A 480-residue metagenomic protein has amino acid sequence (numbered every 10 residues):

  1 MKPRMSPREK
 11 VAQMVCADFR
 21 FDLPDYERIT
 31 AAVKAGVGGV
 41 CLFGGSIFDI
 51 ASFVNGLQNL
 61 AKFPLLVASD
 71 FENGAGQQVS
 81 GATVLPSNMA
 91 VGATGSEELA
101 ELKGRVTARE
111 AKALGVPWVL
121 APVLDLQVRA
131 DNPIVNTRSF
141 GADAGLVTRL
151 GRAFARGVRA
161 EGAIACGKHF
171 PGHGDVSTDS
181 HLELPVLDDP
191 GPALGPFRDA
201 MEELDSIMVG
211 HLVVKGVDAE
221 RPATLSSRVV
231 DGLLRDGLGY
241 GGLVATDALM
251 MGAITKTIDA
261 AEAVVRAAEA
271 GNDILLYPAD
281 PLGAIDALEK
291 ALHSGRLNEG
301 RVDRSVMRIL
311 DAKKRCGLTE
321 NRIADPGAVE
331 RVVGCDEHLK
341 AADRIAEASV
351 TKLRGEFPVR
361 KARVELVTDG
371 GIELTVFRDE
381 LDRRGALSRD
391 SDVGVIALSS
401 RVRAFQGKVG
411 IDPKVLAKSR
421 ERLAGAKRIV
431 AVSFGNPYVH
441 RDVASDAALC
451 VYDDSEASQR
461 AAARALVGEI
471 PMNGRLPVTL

Functional and structural regions predicted by a protein language model:
M1-G36, D236-G237, K256-L480: Preference for extracellular/luminal or secreted protein segments
S6, A31, V40, G45-L65 (+4 more regions): Second-shell residues forming the walls of enzyme active-site clefts
R8, V79-A82, L120-R129, F170-G174 (+1 more regions): Flexible hinge/switch segments at interdomain interfaces of large molecular machines
Q13-P24, N88-L102, H181-P192, M250-I258: Active-site mouth loops of central-metabolism enzymes
F19-L23, V67-Q77, P117-Q127, G167-P171 (+2 more regions): Short glycine-enriched loops at secondary-structure junctions
I29-F43, R105-W118: Catalytic domains of carbohydrate-active enzymes, especially glycoside hydrolases
S80-A93, R129-F140, D179-P185: Surface-exposed, active-site-proximal loop segments in enzymatic domains
G95-V116, V123-S139, A144, G151 (+3 more regions): A substrate-binding/cap region within the structured catalytic cores of diverse enzymes
